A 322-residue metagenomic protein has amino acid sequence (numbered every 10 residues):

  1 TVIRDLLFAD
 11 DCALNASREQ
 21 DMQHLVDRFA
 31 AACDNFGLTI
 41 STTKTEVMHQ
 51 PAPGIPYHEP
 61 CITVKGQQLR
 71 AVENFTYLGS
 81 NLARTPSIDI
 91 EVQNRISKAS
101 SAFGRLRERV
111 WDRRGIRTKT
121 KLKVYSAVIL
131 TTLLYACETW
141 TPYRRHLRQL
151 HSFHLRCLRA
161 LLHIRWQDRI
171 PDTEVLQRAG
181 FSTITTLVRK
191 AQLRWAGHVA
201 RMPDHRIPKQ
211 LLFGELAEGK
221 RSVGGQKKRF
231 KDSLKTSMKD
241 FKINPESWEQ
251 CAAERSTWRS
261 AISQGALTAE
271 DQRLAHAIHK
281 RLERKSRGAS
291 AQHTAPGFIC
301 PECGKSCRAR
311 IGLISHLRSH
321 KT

Functional and structural regions predicted by a protein language model:
T1-T322: Short linear motifs embedded in intrinsically disordered, charge-biased segments
